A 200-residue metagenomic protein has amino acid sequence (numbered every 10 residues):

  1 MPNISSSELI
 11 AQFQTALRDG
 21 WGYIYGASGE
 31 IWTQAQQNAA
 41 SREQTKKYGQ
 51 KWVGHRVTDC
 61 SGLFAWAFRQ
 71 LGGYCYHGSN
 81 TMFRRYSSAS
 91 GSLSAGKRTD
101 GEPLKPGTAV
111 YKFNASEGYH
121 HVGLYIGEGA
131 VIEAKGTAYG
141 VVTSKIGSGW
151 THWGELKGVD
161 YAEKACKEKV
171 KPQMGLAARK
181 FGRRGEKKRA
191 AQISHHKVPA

Functional and structural regions predicted by a protein language model:
M1, T15, N38, S88 (+5 more regions): Residue-level detector of intrinsically disordered, flexible termini and proteolytic processing junctions
M1-G73, K105, A115-H121, I132-A134 (+2 more regions): N-terminal capping segments
P2-T15, D19, G72-I146, G158 (+1 more regions): ...with weaker cross-activation on analogous glycine-rich loops/strands in unrelated enzymes
W21-E30, V110, V131, V141 (+3 more regions): Generic preference for hydrophobic/aromatic residues in regular secondary structure cores
S41, F83-R84, K97, Y111 (+3 more regions): Short, intrinsically disordered low-complexity segments
W52, K97, F113, P172-G175: Generic hydrophobic-segment detector
S148-A200: Low-complexity, Gly/Ser/Thr/Pro-rich intrinsically disordered linker/tail segments
